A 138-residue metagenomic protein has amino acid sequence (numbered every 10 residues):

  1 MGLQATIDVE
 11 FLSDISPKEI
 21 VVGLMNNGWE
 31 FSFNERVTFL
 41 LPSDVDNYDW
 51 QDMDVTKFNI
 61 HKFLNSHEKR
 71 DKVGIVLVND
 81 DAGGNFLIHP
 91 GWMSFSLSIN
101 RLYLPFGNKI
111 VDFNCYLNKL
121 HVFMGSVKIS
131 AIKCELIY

Functional and structural regions predicted by a protein language model:
M1-F39, K133-Y138: Short, extreme N-terminal segment that most often corresponds to the first beta-strand
D8, D14, E19, D44-D54 (+3 more regions): Acidic-enriched, low-complexity/disordered segments with a strong bias for Aspartate over Glutamate
S32-S66: Structured domain cores in non-transmembrane regions
M53-Y138: Charged interaction segments
